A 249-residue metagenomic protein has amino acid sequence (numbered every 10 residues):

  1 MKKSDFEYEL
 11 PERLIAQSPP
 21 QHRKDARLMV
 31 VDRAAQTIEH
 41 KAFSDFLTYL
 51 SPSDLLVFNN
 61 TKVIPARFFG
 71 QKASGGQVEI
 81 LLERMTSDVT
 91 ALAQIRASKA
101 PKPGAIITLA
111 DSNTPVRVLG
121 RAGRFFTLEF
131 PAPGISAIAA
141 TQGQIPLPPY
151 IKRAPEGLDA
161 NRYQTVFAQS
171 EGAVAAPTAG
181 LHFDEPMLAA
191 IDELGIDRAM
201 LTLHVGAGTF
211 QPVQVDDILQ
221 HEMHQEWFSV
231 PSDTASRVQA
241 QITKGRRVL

Functional and structural regions predicted by a protein language model:
M1-L249: Surface-exposed, charge/polar-rich loops and edge strands
